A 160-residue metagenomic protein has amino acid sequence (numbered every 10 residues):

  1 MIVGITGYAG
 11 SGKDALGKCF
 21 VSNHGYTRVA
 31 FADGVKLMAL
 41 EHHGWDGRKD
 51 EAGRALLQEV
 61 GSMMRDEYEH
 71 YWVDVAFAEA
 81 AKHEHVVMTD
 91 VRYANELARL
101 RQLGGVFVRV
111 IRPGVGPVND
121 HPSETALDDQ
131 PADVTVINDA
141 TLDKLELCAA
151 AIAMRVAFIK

Functional and structural regions predicted by a protein language model:
Y8: P-loop (Walker A) phosphate-binding loop of NTP-binding proteins
K13: Conserved lysine of the Walker
L16: Hydrophobic positions on the alpha1 helix immediately C-terminal to the Walker A/P-loop
C19: Active-site signature of alpha/beta-hydrolase-fold catalytic machinery across serine- and Asp/Cys-nucleophile hydrolases
N23, T27, V75-A126: ATP-dependent NMP and nucleoside kinases share a basic, alpha-helical "lid"
V29-V86: ATP-dependent small-molecule kinase phosphotransfer cores that center on conserved nucleotide phosphate-binding segments
Y71, R101-Q102, V110-K160: Small-molecule kinase domains that catalyze NTP-dependent phosphoryl transfer to phosphate-bearing small molecules
